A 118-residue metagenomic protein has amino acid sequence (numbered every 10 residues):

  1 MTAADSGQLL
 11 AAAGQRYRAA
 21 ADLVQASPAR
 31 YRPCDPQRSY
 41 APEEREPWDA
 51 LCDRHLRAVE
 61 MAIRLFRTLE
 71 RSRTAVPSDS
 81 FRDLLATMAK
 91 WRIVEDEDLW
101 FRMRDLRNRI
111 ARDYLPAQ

Functional and structural regions predicted by a protein language model:
M1-Q118: Solvent-exposed interaction patches of small proteins and small membrane subunits
